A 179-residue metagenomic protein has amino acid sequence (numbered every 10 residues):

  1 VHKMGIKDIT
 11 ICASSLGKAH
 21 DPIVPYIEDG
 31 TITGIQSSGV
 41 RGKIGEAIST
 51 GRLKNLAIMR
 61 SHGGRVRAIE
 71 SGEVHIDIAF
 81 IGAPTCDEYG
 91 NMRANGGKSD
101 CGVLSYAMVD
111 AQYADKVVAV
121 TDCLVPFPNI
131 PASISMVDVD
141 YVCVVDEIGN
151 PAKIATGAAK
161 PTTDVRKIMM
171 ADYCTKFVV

Functional and structural regions predicted by a protein language model:
V1-V179: Conserved alpha/beta enzyme-core scaffold
